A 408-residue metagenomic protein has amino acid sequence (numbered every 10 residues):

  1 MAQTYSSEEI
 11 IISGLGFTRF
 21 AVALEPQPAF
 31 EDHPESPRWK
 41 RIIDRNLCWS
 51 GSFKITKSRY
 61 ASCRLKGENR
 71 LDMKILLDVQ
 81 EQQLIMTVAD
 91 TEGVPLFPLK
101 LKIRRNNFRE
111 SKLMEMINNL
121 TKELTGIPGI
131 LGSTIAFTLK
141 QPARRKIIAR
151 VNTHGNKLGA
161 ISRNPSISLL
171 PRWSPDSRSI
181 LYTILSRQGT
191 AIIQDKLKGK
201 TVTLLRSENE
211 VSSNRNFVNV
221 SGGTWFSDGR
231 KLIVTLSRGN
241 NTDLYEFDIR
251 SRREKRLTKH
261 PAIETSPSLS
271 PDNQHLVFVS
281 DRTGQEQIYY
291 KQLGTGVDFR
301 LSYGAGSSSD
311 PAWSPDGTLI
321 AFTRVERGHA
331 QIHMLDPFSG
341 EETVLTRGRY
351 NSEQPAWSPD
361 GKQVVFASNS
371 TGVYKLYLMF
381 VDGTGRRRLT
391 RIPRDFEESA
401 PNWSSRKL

Functional and structural regions predicted by a protein language model:
A2-F20, L96-A160: C-terminal/domain-edge helix-coil "capping" segments
Y5-I75: Short beta-strand->alpha-helix linker/helix-N-cap micro-motif that forms a surface specificity/interaction loop
R64-N119: Amphipathic beta-strand/beta-sheet edge segments enriched in Tyr/Trp
P128, L139-I147, P165, T183-I192 (+9 more regions): A flexible loop/linker signature enriched in serine peptidases of the S9 family
G129-L131, P175-D176, S227-D228, P271-D272 (+3 more regions): Residue-level detector of Asp-centered blade-edge/turn motifs that repeat once per structural unit in beta-propeller
I135, I180, G229-I233, N273-V277 (+2 more regions): Hydrophobic beta-strand positions that form the internal "hydrophobic ladder" of WD40/Gbeta-like beta-propeller blades
N152-I167, K196-S221, F247-I263, K291-S309 (+2 more regions): Multi-bladed beta-propeller domains
